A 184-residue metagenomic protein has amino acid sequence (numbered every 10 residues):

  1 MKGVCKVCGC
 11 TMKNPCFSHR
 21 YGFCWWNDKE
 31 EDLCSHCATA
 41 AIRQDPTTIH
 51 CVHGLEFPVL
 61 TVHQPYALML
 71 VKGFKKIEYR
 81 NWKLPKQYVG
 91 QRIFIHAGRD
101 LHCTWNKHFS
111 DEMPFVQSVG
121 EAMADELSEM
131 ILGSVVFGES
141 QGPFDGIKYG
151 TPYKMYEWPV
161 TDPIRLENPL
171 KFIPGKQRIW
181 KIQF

Functional and structural regions predicted by a protein language model:
M1-T11, R92-A97, L101: Conserved long hydrophobic alpha-helices within structured protein cores
K2-D28: Short recognition patches in nucleic-acid-associated and regulatory proteins
M12, L33, A41: Cys/His-rich microdomains that often coordinate metals
H19-Y21, C34, P85: Generic secondary-structure boundary signal with a strong preference for alpha-helix termini
N27-L33, M155: Extracellular interaction modules
E30, A40-P46: Short, intrinsically disordered terminal segments enriched in charged and Pro/Gly residues
P46-F184: Structured alpha/beta reader/binder surfaces that contact nucleic acids or chromatin modification marks
